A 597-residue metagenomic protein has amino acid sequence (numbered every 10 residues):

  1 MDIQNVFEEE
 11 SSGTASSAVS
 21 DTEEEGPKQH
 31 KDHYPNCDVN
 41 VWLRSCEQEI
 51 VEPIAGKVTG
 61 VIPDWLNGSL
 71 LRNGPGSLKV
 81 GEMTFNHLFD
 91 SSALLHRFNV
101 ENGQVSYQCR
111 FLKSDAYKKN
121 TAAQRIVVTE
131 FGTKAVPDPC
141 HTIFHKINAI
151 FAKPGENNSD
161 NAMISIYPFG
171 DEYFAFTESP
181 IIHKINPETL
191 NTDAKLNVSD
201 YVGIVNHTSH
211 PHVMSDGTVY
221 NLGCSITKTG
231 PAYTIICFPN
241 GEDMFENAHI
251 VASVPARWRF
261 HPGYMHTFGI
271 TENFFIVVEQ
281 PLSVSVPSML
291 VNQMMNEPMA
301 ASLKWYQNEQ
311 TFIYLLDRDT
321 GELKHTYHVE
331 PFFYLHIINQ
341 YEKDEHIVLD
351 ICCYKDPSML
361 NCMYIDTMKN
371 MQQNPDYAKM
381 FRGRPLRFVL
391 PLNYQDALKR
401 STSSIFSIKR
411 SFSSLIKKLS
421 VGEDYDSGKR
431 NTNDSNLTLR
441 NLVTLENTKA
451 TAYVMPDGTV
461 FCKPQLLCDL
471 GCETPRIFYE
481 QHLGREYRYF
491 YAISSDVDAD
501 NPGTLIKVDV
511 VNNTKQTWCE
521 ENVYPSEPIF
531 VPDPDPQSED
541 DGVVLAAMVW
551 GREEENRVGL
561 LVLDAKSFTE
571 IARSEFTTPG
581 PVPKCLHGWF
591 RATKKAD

Functional and structural regions predicted by a protein language model:
M1-D597: Beta-propeller domains
